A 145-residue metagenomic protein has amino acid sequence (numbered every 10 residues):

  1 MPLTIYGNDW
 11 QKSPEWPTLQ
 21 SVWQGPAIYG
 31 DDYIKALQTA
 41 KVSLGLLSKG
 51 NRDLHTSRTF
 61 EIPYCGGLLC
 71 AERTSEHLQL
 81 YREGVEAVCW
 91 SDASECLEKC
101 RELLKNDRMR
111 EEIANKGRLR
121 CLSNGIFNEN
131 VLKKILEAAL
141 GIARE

Functional and structural regions predicted by a protein language model:
M1-T59, Y64, L68-E83, N128 (+1 more regions): Nucleotide-sugar donor-binding catalytic core of glycosyltransferases
I34, Q38, S94-R101, K133: Amphipathic, non-transmembrane alpha-helical secondary structure
L46, E95, K99-M109, K116: Solvent-exposed, amphipathic alpha-helical segments
T56, A87-A93, L103-D107: Conserved acidic donor-binding segment of nucleotide-sugar-dependent glycosyltransferases
I62, A87, G117: Hydrophobic, well-ordered secondary-structure elements that form the walls of internal hydrophobic environments
L78-K99: Change "using UDP/GDP/dTDP sugars" to "using nucleotide sugars
K105-A138: A charged, aromatic-enriched C-terminal amphipathic alpha-helix characteristic of glycosyltransferases across folds
A138-E145: C-terminal accessory extensions appended to soluble enzyme cores
